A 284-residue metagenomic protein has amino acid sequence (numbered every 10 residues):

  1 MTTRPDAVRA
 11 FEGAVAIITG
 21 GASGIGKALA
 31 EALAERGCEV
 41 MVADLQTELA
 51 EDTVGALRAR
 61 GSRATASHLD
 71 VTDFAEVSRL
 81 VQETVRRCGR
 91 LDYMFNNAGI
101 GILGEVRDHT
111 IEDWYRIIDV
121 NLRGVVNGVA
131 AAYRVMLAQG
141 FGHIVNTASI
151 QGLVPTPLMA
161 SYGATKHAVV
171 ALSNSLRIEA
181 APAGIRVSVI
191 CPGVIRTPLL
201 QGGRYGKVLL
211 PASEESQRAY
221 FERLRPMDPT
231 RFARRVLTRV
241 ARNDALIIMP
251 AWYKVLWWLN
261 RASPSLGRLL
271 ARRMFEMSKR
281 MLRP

Functional and structural regions predicted by a protein language model:
D6-M41: Canonical Rossmann dinucleotide-binding motif of NAD(H)/NADP(H)-dependent dehydrogenases/reductases, specifically
R36, V154, S175-R186: Active-site-adjacent segment of SDR/Rossmann-fold oxidoreductases
T47-E48, S67-R79, I111: The beta1-alpha1 cofactor-binding region of Rossmann-like NAD(H)/NADP(H)-dependent oxidoreductases
E105-V106, T110-I118: Substrate-binding pocket helix/loop in short-chain dehydrogenase/reductase
V129, T165: Active-site helix of classical SDR
S149: Residue(s) in the substrate-gating loop at a strand-loop-helix junction that position the organic substrate next
P182-A251: SDR active-site lid
